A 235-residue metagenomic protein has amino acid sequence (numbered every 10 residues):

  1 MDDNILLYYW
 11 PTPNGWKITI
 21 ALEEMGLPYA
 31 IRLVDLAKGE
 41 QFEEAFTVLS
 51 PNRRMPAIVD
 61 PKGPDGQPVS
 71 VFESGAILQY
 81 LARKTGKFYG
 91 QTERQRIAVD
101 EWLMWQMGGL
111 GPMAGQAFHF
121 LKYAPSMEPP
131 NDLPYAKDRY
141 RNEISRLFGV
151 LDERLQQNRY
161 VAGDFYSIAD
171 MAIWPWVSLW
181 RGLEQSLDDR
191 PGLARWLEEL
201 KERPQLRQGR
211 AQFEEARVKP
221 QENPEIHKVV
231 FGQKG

Functional and structural regions predicted by a protein language model:
M1-D138, D152, H227-K228, K234-G235: GST-like domain detector, emphasizing the conserved glutathione-binding G-site in the N-terminal thioredoxin-like
D2, G90, W102, Q106-E202: GST-like fold's C-terminal all-alpha helical module
A21, A82, W176-V177, R210: Active-site-flanking alpha-helical
D35, I168, F213-A216: Short, solvent-exposed turn/loop segments enriched in Gly/Ser/Thr/Pro and often Arg
F46, L200, L206: An amphipathic, aromatic/His-enriched active-site/gating alpha helix that lines ligand/cofactor pockets
A76, G192, Q205: Residue-level recognition of oxygen-bearing side chains
F213-G235: Acidic/histidine-enriched, glycine/proline-rich intrinsically disordered or flexible terminal extensions
